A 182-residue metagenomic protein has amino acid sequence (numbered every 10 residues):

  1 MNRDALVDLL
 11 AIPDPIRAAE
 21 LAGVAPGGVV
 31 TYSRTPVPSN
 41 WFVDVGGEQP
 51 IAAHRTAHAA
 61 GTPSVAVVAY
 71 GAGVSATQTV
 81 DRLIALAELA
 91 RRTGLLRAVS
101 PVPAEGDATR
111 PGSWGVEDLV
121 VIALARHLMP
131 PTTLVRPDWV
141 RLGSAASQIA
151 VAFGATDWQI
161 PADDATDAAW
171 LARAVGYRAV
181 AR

Functional and structural regions predicted by a protein language model:
M1-S33, H58, V80-R182: Auxiliary Fe-S-binding modules of radical SAM enzymes
L21-V68: Radical SAM/AdoMet-radical enzyme domain recognition
G46-E48, Y70-A85, V140-R141: Active-site glycine- and acidic-residue-rich loops that bind and position anionic ligands or nucleotide-like cofactors
S64-S75, P103-T109: Active-site-proximal beta-alpha loop/turn segments in soluble metabolic enzymes
